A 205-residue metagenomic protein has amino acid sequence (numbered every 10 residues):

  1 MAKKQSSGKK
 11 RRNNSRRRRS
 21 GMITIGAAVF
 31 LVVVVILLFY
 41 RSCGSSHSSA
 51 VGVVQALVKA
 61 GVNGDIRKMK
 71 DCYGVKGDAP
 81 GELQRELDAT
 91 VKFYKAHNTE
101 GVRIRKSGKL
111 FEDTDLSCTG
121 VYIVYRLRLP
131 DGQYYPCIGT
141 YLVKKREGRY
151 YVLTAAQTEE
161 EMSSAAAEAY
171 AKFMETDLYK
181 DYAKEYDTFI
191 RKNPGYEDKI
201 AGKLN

Functional and structural regions predicted by a protein language model:
K3-K59, N63: Short, low-complexity N-terminal intrinsically disordered segments enriched in polar/charged residues
A50-V53, D65, M69, E86 (+1 more regions): Stable alpha-helical elements in mature extracytoplasmic
L57, K68-K70, V143: Hydrophobic pocket/interface hotspot
R67-Y125, D131-Q133: Short solvent-exposed beta->alpha transition segments
D115-L116, K145-Y150: Short, solvent-exposed coil/turn segments at beta-strand boundaries
Y125-L129, V143-E147: Beta-strand elements of well-folded, non-transmembrane domains
Q133-T140: Short, surface-exposed coil-to-beta transition loops
V152-N205: Low-complexity, intrinsically disordered terminal/linker segments enriched in charged and Gly/Pro repeats
